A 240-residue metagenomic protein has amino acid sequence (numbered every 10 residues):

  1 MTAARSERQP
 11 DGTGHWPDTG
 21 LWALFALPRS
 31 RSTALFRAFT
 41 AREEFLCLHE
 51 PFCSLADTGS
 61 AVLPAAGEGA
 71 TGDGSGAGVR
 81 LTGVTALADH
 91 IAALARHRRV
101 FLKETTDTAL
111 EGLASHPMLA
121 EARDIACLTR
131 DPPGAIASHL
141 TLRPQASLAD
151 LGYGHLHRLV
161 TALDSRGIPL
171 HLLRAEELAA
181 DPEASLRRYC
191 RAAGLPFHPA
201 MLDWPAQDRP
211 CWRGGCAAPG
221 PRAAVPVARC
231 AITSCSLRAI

Functional and structural regions predicted by a protein language model:
M1-H97: PAPS-dependent sulfotransferase catalytic core
C47-H49, F101, C127: Hydrophobic residues in well-ordered beta-strands that form the structural core
S54-L55, L178, W204-P205: Positions that flank functional sites
V62-P64, R187-R188, R213-G215: Short low-complexity, flexible loop/linker segments enriched in glycine and/or proline with clustered acidic
G67-R80, S147-L151, P219-A228: A polyampholytic, Gly/Pro-enriched intrinsically disordered region
R96-V100, D124: Loop/turn-to-beta-strand initiation segments
E104-A200, A217-P221: PAPS-dependent sulfotransferase catalytic domain
L202-I240: PAPS-dependent sulfotransferase catalytic core
